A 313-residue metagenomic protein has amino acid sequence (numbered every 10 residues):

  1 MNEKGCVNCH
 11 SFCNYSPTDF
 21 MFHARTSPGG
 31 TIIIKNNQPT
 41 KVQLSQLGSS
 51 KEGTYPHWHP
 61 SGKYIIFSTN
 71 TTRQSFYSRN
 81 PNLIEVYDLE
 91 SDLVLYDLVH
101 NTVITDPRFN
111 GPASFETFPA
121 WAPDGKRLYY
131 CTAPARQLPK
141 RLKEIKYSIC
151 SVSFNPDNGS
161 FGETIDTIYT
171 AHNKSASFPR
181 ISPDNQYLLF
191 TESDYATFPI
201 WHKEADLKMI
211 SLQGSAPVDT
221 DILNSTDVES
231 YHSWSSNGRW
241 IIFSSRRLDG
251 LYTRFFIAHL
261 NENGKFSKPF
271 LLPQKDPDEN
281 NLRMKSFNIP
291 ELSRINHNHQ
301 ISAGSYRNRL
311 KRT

Functional and structural regions predicted by a protein language model:
M1-T313: Sequence signature of WD/YWTD-type beta-propeller architectures
